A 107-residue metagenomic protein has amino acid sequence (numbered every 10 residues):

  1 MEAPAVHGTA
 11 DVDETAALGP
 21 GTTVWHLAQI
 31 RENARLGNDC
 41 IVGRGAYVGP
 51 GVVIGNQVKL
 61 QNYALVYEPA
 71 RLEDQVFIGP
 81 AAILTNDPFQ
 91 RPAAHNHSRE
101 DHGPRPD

Functional and structural regions predicted by a protein language model:
E2-G8, E14, T23-D107: Flexible, glycine/small-residue-enriched loop-and-beta-strand segment within the central core of proteins
